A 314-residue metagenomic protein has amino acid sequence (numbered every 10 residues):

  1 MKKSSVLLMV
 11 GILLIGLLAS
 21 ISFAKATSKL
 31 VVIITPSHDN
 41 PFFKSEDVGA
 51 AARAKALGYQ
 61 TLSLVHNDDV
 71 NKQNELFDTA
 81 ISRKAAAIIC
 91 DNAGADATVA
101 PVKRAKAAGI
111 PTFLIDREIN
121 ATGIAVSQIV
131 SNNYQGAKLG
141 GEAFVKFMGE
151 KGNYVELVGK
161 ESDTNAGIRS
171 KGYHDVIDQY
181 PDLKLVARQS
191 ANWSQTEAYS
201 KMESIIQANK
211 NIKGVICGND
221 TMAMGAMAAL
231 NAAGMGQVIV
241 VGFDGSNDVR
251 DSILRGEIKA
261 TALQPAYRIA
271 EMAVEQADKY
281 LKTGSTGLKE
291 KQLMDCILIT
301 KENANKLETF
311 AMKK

Functional and structural regions predicted by a protein language model:
M1-L30, K103-I110, N305-K306, K313-K314: Short, low-complexity disordered leader/linker segments with a strong preference for bacterial N-terminal type II
F23-V31, K55, M148-K151: Immediate post-signal peptide segment of exported/extracytoplasmic ligand-binding proteins
K29, L157, E161-N165, V176-I177 (+1 more regions): Hinge/cleft segment of the Venus flytrap/periplasmic-binding protein
L30-G49, R53, L57, T61-T79 (+5 more regions): Extracytoplasmic "Venus flytrap"
F42-Y59, G136-G140, T164-L183, E197 (+4 more regions): Short, solvent-exposed amphipathic alpha-helices that sit in or adjacent to ligand/effector-binding or catalytic
Q60, D96-Q135, E142, K146 (+4 more regions): Flexible loop/hinge segments that line or gate small-molecule binding clefts
Q73, I129-Y154, G167-I168, E197-Y199 (+2 more regions): Hydrophobic alpha-helical segments within soluble ligand-binding/sensing domains
A87-K106, Y173, V186-A187, A191-D251: Hydrophobic alpha-helical
